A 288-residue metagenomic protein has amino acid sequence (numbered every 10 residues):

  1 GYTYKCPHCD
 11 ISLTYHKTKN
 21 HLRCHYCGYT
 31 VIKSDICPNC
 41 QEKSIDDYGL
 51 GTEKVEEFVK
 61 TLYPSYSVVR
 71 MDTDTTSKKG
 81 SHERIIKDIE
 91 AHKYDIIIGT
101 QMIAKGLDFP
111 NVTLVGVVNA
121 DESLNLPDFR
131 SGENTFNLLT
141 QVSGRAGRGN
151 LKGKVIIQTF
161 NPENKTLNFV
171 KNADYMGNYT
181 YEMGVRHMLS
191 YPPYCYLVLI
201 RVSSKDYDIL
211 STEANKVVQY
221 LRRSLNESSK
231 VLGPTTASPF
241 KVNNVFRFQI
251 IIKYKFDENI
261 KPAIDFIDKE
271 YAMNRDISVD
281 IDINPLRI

Functional and structural regions predicted by a protein language model:
G1-R201, D206-S211, R223, I250 (+2 more regions): Inter-lobe coupling/hinge segments of SF2-like helicase ATPases
Y63-Y66, L221-K230, A272-D276: Short secondary-structure junctions
V68, V155, S229-V231, V279-I281: Generic structural signal for residues in well-ordered beta-strands
G116, T235-A237, V242-Y254: Solvent-exposed, membrane-proximal periplasmic/extracellular interface segments of envelope transport and secretion
Y194-V198, N244-F248, R275-I277: Residues at beta-strand starts and edge strands
E213-Q219, I260-E270: Short amphipathic alpha-helices in soluble, non-transmembrane regions that often serve as interface/regulatory elements
G233-N243, V279-I288: Short proline/glycine- and acidic-rich turn/helix-capping motifs at secondary-structure junctions
F248-A263, I277, N284-L286: Short, charged interaction patches at domain edges and termini
